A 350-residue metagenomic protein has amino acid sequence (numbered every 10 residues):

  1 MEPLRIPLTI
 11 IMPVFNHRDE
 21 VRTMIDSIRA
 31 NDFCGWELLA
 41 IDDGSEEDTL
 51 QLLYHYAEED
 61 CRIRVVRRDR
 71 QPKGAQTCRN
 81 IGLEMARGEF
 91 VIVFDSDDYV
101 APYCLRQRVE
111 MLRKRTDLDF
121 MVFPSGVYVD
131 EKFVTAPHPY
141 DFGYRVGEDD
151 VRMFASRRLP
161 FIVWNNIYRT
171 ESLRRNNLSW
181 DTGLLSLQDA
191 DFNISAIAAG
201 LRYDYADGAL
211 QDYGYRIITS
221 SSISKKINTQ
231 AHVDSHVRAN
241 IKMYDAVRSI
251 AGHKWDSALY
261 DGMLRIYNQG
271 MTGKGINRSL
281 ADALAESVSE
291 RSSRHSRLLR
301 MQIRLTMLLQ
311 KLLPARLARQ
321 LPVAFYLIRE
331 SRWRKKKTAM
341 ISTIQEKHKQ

Functional and structural regions predicted by a protein language model:
M1-S235: Nucleotide-sugar donor-binding/catalytic module of glycosyltransferases that assemble extracellular/cell-envelope
A206, I241-W255, A315-L327: Long, charge-rich low-complexity segments
Q211-T219, S224-W255, G273-S292: Catalytic core of nucleotide-sugar-dependent glycosyltransferases
D261-G270: Amphipathic alpha-helical repeat scaffolds of TPR domains
G273-Q350: Membrane-interface aromatic/basic loop that binds lipid-linked glycans or pyrophosphate carriers, typified by
